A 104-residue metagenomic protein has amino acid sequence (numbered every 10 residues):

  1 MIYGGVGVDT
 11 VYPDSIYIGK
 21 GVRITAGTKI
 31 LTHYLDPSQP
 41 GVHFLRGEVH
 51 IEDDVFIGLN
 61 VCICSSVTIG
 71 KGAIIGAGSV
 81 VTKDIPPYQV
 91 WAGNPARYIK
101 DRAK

Functional and structural regions predicted by a protein language model:
I2-T68, N94-P95, K100-A103: Flexible, glycine/small-residue-enriched loop-and-beta-strand segment within the central core of proteins
F56, I74, V90-A92: Short-chain dehydrogenase/reductase
L59-K83: Beta-rich strand-turn-strand
I85-P86, N94: Hydrophobic alpha-helix-in-membranes signature
